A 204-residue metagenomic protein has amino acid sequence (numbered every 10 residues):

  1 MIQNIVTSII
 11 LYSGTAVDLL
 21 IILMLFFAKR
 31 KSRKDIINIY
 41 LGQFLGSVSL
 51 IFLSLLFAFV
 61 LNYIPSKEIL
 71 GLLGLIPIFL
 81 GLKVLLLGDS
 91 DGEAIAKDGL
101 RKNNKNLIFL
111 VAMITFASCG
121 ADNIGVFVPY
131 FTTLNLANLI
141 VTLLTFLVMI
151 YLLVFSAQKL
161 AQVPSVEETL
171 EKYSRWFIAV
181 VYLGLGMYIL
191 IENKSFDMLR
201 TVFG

Functional and structural regions predicted by a protein language model:
M1-V17, A94-S118, I140-V148, F203-G204: Small-residue-enriched transmembrane helix starts and helix-helix packing motifs in multi-pass inner-membrane proteins
I2-N62, V128-L144: Juxtamembrane transmembrane-helix termini in multi-pass membrane transport proteins
L23, M149-S165: Transmembrane alpha-helical segments of integral membrane proteins
R33-D98, L170: Membrane helix-loop-helix hairpins that form the core translocation module of multi-pass transporters
F44, V48-F52, L147, Y151 (+2 more regions): Hydrophobic/small/kink-forming positions within alpha-helical transmembrane segments of polytopic membrane proteins
Q158-V180: Interfacial loop-to-transmembrane junctions
R175-N193: Final/C-terminal transmembrane alpha-helix of multipass membrane proteins
Y188-G204: Juxtamembrane boundary at the C-terminal end of a transmembrane helix
